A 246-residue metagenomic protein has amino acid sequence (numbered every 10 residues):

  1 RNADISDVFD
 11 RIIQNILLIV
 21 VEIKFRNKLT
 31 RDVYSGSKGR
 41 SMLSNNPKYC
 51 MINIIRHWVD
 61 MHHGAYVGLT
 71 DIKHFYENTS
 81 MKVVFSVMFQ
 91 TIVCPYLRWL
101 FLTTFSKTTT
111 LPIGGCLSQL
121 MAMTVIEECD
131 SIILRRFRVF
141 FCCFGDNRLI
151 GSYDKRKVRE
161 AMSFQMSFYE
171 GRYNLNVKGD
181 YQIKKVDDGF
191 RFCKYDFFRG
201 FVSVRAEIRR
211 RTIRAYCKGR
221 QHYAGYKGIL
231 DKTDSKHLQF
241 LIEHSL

Functional and structural regions predicted by a protein language model:
R1-Q14, K28-L43, T103-M123: Short, conserved non-catalytic motifs in the polymerase core
I16-S80: Active-site-proximal segment of RNA-dependent polymerases
I16-V20, M162-Q165, Y169: PAPS/PAP-binding and catalytic site of the sulfotransferase fold
V20-K28, M88, I92-Y96, Y169-Y173: A generic secondary-structure signal for well-formed alpha-helical elements
R26-T30, R135-F140, Y173-V177: Surface-exposed helix-capping loop/turn segments at secondary-structure junctions
N53-G145, L149-S167, Q182-G189, Y223-L246: Conserved polymerase palm-domain catalytic core
R172-Y173, V177-Q239: A conserved non-catalytic segment of reverse transcriptases and RNA-directed RNA polymerases corresponding to the late
